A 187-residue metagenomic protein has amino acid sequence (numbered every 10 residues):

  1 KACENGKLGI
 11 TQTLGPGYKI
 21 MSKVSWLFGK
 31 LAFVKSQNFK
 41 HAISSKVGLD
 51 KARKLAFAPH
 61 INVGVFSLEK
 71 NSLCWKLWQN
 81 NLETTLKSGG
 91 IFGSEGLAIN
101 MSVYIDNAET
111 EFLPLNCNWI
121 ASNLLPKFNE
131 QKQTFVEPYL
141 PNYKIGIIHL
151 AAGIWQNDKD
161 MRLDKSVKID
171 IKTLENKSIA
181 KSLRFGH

Functional and structural regions predicted by a protein language model:
K1-H187: Glycosyltransferase catalytic domains, chiefly GT-A lineage
